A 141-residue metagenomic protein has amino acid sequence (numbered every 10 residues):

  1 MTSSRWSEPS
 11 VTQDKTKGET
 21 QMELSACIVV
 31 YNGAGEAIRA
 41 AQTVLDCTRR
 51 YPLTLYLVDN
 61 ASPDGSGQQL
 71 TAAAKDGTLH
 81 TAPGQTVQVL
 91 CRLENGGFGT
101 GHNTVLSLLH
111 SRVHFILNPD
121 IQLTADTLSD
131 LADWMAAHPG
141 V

Functional and structural regions predicted by a protein language model:
E23-I28, V44, L53-V58: Hydrophobic targeting segments
G33-C47: Short, well-formed alpha-helical segments that are part of the catalytic scaffolds of diverse glycosyltransferases
T43, D59-L70: A conserved acidic beta->alpha catalytic loop
P52-A61, Q88-R92: Short beta-strand/loop segment that forms part of the nucleotide-sugar
C91-L109: Glycine-rich, basic loop-to-helix element that forms the pyrophosphate-binding segment of sugar-nucleotide handling
H114: Short aromatic/hydrophobic "clamp" motif used to bind/position activated sugar donors
N118-Q122: The conserved acidic donor/metal-binding loop of glycosyltransferases
A125-V141: Conserved donor NDP-sugar-binding/catalytic core segment of glycosyltransferases
